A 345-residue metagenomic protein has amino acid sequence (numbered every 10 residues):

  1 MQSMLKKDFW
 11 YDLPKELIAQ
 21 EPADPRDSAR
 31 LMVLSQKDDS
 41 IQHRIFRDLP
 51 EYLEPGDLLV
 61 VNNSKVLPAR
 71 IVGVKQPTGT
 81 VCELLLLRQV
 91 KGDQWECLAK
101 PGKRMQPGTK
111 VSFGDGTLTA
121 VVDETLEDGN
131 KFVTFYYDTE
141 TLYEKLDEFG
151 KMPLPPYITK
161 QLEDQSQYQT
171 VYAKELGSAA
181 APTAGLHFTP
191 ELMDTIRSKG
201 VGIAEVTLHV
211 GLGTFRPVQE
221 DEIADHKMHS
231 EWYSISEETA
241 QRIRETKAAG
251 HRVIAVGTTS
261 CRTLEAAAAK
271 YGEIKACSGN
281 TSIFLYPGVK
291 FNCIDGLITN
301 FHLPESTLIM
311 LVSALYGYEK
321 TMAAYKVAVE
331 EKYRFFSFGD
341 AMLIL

Functional and structural regions predicted by a protein language model:
Q2-L345: Surface-exposed, charge/polar-rich loops and edge strands
